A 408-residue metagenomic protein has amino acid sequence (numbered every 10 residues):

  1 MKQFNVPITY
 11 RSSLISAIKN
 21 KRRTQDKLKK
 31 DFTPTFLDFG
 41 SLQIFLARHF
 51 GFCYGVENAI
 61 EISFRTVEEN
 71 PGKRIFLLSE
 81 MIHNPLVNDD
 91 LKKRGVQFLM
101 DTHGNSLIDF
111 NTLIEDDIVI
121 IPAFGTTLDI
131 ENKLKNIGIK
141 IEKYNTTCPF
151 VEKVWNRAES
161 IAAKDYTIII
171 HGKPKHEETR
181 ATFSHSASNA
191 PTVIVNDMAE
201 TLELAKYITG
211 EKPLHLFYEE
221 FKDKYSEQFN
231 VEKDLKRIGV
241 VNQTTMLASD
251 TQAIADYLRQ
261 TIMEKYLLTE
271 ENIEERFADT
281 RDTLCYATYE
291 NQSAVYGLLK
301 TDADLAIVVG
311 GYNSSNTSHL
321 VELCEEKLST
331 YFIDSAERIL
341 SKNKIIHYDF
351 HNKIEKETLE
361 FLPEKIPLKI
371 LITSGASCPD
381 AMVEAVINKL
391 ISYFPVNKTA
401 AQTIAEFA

Functional and structural regions predicted by a protein language model:
M1-A408: The feature marks the mature, well-folded catalytic cores of soluble enzymes
